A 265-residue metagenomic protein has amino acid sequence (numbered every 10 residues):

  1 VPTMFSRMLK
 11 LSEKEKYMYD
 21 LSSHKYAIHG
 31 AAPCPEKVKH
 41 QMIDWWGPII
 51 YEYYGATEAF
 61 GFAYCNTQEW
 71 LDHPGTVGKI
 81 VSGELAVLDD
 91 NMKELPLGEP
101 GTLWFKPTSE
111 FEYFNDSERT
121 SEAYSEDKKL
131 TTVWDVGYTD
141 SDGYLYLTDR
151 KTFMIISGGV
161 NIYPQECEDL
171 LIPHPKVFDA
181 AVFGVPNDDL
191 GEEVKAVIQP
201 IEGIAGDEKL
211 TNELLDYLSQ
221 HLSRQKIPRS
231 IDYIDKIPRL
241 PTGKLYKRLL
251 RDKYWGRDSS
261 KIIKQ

Functional and structural regions predicted by a protein language model:
L9-H73, E84-A86, N91-E94, S109: Gly/Ser/Thr-rich phosphate-binding loop
L21-H24, S82, V177, Q199 (+1 more regions): Core-facing hydrophobic residues within beta-strands of well-ordered domains
Y26-H29, V182, D232-Y233: Hydrophobic/anchoring residues in structured secondary elements
Y51-T57, V77-K79, F183-P186, D232: Beta-strand->loop->alpha-helix junctions that form or flank phosphate-binding loops in nucleotide-handling enzymes
A86-V87, Y138, P238: Hydrophobic beta-strand positions
N91-E94, F105-P107, F111-E112, R119-K129 (+3 more regions): AMP-binding/adenylate-forming catalytic core of the ANL superfamily
Q220-K244, I263-Q265: AMP-binding/adenylate-forming catalytic domain of the ANL superfamily
D252-Q265: Acidic/polar alpha-helix N-cap and adjacent early helical turns within long charge-rich amphipathic helices/linkers
